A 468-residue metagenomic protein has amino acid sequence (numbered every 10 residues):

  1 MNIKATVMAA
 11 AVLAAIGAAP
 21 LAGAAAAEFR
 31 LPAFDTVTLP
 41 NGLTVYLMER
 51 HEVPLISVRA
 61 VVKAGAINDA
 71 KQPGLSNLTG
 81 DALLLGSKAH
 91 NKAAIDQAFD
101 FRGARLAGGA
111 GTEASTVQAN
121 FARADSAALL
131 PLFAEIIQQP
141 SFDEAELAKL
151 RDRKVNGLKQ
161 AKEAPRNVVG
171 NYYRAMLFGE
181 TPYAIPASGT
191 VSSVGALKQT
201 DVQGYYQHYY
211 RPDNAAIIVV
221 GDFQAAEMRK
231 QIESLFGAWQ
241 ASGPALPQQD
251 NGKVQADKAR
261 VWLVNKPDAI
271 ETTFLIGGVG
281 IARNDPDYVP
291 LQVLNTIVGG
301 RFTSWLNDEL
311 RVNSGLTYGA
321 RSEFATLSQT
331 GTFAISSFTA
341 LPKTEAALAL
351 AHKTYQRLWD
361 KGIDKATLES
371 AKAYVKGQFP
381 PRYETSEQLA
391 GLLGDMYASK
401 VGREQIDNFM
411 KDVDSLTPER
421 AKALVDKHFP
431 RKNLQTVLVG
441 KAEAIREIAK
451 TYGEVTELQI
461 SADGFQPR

Functional and structural regions predicted by a protein language model:
M1-A22: Gram-negative bacterial Sec-dependent N-terminal signal peptides
A25-P54: N- or domain-start disorder-to-order transition segments that initiate the globular core
D35, T44-E49, Q203-H208, A259-N265 (+1 more regions): Short, surface-exposed beta-strand/loop micro-motifs that present aromatic residues
Y46-M48, E52-L83, N91-Q138, R151 (+8 more regions): M16 family metallopeptidases and their MPP-like homologs
Q139-F142, L147-A148, L197-Q199: Peptidyl-prolyl cis-trans isomerase
K154-A161, G252-V264, A373-R382: Short, conserved secondary-structure transition motifs
R166, N171, Q199-L235, N433-L434: Non-catalytic, conformational "gating/processing" segments within enzyme and secreted inhibitor domains
G179, A187, A216-A282, L438-R468: An aromatic/glycine/proline-enriched structural segment found at the starts of mature extracellular/organellar domains
